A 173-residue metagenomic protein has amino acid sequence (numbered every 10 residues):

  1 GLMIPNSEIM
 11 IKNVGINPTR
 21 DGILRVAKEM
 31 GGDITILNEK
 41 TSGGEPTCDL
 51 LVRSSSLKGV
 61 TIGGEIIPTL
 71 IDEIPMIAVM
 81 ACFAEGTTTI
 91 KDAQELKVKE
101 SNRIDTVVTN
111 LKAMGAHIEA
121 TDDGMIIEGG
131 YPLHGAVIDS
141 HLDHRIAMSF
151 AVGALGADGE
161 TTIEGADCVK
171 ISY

Functional and structural regions predicted by a protein language model:
G1-Y173: Short, structured segments at the rim of ligand-binding sites
